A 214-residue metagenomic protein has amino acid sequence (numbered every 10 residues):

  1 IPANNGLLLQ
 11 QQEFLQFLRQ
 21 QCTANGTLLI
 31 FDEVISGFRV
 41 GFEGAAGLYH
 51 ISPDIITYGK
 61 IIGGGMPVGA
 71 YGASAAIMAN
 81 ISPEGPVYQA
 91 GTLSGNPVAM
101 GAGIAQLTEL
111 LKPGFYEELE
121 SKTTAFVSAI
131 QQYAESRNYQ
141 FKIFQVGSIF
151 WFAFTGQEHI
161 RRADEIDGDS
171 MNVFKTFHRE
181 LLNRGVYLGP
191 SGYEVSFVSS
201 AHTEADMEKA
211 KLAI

Functional and structural regions predicted by a protein language model:
I1-I214: Conserved N-terminal phosphate-binding loop of PLP-dependent enzymes in the Aspartate aminotransferase
